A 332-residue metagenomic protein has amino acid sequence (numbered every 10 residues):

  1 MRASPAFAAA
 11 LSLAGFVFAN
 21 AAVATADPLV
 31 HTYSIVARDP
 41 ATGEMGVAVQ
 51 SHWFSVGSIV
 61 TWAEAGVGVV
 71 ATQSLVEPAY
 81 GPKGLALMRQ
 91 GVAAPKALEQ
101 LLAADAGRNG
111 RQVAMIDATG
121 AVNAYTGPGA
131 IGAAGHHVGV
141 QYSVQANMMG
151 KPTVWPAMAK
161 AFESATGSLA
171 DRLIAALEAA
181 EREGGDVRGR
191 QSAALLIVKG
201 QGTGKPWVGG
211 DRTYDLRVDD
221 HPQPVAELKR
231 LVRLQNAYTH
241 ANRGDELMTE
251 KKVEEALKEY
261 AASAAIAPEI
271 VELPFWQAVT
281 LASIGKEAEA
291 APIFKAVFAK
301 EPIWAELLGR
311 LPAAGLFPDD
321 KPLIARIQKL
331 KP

Functional and structural regions predicted by a protein language model:
A22-R188, L195, D219-K252, A265: Alpha/propeptide regions of enzymes that mature by internal proteolysis
D245-E246, V279, P312: Residue-level recognition of tetratricopeptide repeat
T249, S283-I284, F317: Register position in tetratricopeptide repeats
P268, A299-I303: Short coil turns that delineate tetratricopeptide repeat
